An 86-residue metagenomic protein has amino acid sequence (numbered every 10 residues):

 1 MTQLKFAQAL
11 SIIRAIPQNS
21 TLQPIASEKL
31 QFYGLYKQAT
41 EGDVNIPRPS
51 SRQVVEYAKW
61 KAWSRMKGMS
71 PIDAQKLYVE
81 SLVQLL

Functional and structural regions predicted by a protein language model:
M1-L86: N-terminal alpha-helical modules
